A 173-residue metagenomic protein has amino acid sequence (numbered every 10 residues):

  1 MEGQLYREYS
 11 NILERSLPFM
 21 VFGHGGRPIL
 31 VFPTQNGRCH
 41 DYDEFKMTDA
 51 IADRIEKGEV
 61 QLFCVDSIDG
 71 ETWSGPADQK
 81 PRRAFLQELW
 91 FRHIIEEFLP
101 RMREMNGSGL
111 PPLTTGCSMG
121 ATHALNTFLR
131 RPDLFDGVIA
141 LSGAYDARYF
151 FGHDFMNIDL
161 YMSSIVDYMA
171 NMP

Functional and structural regions predicted by a protein language model:
M1-P173: Non-catalytic cap/lid and distal C-terminal segments of serine-dependent acyl enzymes
